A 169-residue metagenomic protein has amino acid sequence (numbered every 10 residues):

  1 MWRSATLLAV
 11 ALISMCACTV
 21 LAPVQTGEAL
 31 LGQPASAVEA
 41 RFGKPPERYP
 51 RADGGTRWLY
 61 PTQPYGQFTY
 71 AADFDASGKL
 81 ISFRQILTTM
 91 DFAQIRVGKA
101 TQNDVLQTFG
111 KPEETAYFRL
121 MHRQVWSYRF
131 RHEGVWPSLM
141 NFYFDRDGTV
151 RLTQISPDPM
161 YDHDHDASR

Functional and structural regions predicted by a protein language model:
M1-L8: Bacterial N-terminal signal peptides that target proteins for export
S14-A17: C-terminal motif of bacterial Sec signal peptides marking the signal peptidase cleavage site
T19-R169: Residues within mature, well-folded domains
